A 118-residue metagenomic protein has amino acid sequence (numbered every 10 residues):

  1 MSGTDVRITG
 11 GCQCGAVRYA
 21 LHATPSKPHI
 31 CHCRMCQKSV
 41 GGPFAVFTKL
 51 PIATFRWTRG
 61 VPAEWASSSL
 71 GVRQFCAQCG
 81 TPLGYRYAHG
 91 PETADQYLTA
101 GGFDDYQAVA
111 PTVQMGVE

Functional and structural regions predicted by a protein language model:
M1-E118: A short Gly-Trp-Pro
